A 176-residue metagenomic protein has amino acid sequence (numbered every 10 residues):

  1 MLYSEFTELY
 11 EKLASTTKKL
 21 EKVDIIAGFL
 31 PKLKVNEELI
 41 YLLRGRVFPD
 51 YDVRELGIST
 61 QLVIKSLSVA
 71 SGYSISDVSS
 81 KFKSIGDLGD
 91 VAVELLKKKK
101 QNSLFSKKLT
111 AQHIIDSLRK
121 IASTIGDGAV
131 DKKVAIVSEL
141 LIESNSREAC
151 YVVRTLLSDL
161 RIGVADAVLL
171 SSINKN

Functional and structural regions predicted by a protein language model:
M1-N176: N-terminal nucleic-acid-engaging modules of covalent nucleotidyltransferase systems
